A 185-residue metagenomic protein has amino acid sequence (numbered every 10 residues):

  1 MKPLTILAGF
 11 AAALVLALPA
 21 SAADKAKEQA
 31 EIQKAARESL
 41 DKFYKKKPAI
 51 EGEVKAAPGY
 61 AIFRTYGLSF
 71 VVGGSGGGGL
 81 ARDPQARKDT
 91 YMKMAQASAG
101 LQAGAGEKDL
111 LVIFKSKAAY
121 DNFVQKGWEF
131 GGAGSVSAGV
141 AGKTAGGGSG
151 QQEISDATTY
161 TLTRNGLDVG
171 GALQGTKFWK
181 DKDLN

Functional and structural regions predicted by a protein language model:
M1-F10: Bacterial N-terminal signal peptides that target proteins for export
F10-L16: Hydrophobic core
L16-A23: Sec/Tat signal peptide C-region and signal peptidase I cleavage site
A23-N185: Small-residue-enriched, tightly packed secondary-structure blocks
